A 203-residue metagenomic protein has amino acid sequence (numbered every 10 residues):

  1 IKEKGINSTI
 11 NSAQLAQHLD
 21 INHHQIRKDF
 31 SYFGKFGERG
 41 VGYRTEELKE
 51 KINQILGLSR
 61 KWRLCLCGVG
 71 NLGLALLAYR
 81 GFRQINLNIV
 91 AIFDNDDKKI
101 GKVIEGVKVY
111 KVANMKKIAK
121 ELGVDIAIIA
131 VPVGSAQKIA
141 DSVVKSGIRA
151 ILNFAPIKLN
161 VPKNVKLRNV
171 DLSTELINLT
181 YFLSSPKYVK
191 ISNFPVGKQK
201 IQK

Functional and structural regions predicted by a protein language model:
I1-L56, P195: Glycine/serine-rich phosphate-binding loop and adjoining beta1-alpha1 elements at the start of nucleotide-handling
K2-E3, V107-G197: Phosphate-bearing ligand-interacting subdomains that bind or position ATP/ADP/UDP/GDP/NAD(P) or nucleotide-linked
L64-L66: Conserved hydrophobic helix-helix packing surfaces used for dimerization/oligomerization
V69: Glycine-rich Rossmann-fold phosphate-binding loop(s) that bind the pyrophosphate of adenine dinucleotide cofactors
L72: Hydrophobic/small residue at the entry helix of a nucleotide-binding pocket
R80-Q84, V143-S146: Short, solvent-exposed amphipathic alpha-helical segments in soluble enzyme and RNA/protein-processing domains
R83-E105: NAD(P)-binding Rossmann-fold cofactor-contacting core
